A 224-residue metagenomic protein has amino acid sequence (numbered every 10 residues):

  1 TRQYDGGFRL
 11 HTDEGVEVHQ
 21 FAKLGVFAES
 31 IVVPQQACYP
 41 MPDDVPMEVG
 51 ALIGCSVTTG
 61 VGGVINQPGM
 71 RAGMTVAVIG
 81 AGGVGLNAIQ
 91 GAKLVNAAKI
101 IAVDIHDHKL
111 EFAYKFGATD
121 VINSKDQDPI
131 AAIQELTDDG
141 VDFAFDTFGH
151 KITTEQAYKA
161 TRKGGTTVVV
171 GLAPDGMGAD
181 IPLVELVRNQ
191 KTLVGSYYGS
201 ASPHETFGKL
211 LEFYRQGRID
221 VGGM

Functional and structural regions predicted by a protein language model:
T1-C38: Glycine-rich phosphate/adenylate-binding loop and adjacent beta-alpha elements of nucleotide- or dinucleotide-binding
Q36-A37, P42-Q127, A131: Mid-domain Rossmann-like dinucleotide-binding core that forms the NAD(H)/NADP(H) cofactor-binding site
I130-Q134, D138, G176-M224: C-terminal substrate-binding/catalytic core of Rossmann-like NAD(P)-dependent dehydrogenases/reductases
D142-F145: N-terminal Rossmann-like NAD(P) cofactor-binding module of classical short-chain dehydrogenase/reductase
T147-E155: Beta-loop-alpha module in the N-terminal Rossmann-like domain of NAD(P)-dependent dehydrogenases, especially those
T161-R162: Helix-to-beta-strand junctions that scaffold the AdoMet/dcAdoMet cofactor pocket in Class I SAM-dependent enzymes
G165-T166, K191: Glycine-centered, small-residue-biased loops immediately flanking beta-strands in adenine/cofactor-binding cores
V170-G171: Acidic carboxylate diad motif detector
